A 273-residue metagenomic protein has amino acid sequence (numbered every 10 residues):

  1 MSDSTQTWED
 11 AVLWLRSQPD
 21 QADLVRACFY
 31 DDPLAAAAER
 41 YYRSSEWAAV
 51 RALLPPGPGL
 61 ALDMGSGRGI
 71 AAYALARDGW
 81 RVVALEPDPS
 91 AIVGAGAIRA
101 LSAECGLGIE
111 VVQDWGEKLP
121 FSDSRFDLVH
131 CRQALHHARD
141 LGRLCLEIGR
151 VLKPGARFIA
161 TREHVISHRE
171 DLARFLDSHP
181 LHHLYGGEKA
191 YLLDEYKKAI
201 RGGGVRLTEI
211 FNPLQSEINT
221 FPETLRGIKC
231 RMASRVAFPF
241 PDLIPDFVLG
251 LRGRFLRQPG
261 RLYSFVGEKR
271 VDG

Functional and structural regions predicted by a protein language model:
M1-P56, A74: Conserved class I S-adenosyl-L-methionine
P58-G67: Conserved class I S-adenosyl-L-methionine
R68-K118: Class I SAM-dependent methyltransferase SAM/SAH-binding core
V111, A173, E209, L214-G273: A C-terminal cap/extension of S-adenosyl-L-methionine-dependent methyltransferases that defines the acceptor-substrate
H130: A conserved beta-strand element that flanks and buttresses the S-adenosyl-L-methionine
G142-R157: A short glycine-rich, Lys/Arg-flanked "PGG" loop and its adjoining helix->strand segment in the class I
R157-H182: Conserved class I S-adenosyl-L-methionine
H179-E195: Acceptor-substrate binding/catalytic loop of class I
